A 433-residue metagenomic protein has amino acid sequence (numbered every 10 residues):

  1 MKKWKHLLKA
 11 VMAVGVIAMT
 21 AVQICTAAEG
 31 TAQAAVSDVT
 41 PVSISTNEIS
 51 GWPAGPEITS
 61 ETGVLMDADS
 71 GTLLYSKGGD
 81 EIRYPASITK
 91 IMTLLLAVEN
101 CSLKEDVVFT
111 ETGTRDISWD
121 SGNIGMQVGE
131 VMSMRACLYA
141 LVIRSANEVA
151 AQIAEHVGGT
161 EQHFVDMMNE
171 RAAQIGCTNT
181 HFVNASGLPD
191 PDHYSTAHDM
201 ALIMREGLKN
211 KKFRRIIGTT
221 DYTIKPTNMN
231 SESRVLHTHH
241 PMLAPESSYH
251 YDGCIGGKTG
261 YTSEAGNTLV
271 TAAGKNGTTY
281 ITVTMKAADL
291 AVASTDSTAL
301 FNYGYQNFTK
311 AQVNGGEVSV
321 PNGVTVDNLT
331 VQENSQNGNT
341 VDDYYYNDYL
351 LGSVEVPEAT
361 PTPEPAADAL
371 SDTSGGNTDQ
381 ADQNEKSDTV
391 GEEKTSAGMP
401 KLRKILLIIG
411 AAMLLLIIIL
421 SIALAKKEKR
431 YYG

Functional and structural regions predicted by a protein language model:
K2-A28, R403-K426: Sec-dependent N-terminal signal peptides of Gram-positive bacterial secreted proteins and lipoproteins
W4, L74, G398-L402: Catalytic-site microenvironment of enzymes that process N-acetyl-hexosamine-containing cell-wall polysaccharides
K5-L8, M12, T26, A32 (+2 more regions): Intrinsically disordered, low-complexity segments enriched in glycine/proline and serine/threonine
V11-V14, M19-V22, A28-E29, Q33-V36 (+3 more regions): Intrinsic disorder/low-complexity segments
T20, S133, T160, D289 (+1 more regions): Secondary-structure junction/capping motif
Q23, A28-H198, L202-K211: Active-site-adjacent loops and short helices of periplasmic peptidoglycan-processing enzymes
C177-T178, P189-G433: Domain-terminus/edge residues, biased toward the C-terminal soluble/receptor-binding domains of extracytoplasmic
